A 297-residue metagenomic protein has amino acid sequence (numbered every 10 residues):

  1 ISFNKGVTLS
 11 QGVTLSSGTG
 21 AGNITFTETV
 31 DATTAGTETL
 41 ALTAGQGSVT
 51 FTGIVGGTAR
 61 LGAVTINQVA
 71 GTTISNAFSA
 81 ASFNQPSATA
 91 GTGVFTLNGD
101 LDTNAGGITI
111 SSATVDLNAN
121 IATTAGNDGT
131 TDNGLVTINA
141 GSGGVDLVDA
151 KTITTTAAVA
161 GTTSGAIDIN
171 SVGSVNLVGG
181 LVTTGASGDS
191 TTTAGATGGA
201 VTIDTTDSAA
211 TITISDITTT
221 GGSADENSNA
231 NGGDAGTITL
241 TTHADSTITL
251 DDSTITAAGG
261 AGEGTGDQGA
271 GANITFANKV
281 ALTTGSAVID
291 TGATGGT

Functional and structural regions predicted by a protein language model:
I1-T297: Extracellular lectin-like interaction modules
